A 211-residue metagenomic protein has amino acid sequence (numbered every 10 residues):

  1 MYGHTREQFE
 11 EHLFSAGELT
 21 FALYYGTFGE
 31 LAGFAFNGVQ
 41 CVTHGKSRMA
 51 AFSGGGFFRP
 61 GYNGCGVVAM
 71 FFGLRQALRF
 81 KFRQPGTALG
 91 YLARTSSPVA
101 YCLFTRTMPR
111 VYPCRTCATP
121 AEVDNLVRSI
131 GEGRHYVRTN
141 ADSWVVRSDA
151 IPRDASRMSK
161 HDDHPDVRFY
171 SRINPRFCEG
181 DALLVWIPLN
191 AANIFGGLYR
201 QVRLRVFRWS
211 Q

Functional and structural regions predicted by a protein language model:
M1-E7: Hydrophobic, proline/glycine-rich low-complexity stretches
Q8-G26, L31-A32, K81-Q211: Terminal substrate-recognition subdomain of acyl/acetyltransferases
L23, G29-Q40, F52, F57: Conserved beta-strand in the GNAT
C41, R59-P60, V99: Feature marks short, surface-exposed loop/turn motifs that line or immediately flank catalytic pockets and channel
C41-M49: A short, polar/charged loop-to-alpha-helix boundary motif
R48-P60, G73, A93-R94: Conserved acetyl-CoA binding element of GNAT-fold acetyltransferases
F58, N63-R79: Conserved acetyl-CoA-binding loop-helix of GNAT-fold acetyltransferases
